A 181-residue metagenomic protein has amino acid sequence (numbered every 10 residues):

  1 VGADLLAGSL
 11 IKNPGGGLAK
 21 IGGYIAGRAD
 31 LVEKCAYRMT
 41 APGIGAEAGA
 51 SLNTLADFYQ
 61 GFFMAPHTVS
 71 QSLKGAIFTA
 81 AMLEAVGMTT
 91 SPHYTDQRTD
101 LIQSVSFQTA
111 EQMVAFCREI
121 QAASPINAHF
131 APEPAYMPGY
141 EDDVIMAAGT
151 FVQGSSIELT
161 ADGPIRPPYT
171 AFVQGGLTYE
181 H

Functional and structural regions predicted by a protein language model:
V1: Catalytic PLP-binding core of fold-type I/II PLP enzymes
D4: Receiver (REC) domain switch/active-site residues of two-component response regulators
G8-M113: Active-site C-terminal subdomain of aminotransferase-like
E84-H181: Conserved C-terminal alpha-helix-loop-beta "cap" of PLP-dependent enzymes that closes/shapes the active-site mouth
